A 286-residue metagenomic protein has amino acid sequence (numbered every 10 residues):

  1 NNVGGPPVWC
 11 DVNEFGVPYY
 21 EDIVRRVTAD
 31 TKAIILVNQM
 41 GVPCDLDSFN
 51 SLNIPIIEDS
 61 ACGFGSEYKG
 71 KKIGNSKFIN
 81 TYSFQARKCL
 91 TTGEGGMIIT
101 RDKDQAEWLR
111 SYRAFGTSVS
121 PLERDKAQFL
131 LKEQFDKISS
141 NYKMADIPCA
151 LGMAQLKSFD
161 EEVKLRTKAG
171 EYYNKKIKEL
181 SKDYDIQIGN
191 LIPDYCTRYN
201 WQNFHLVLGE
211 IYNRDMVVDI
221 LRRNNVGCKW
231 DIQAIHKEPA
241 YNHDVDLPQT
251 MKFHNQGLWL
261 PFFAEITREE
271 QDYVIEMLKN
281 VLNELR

Functional and structural regions predicted by a protein language model:
N1-G63, E67: PLP-dependent aminotransferase-like
V8, I56-I57, T81, Q187-G189 (+1 more regions): Structural detector of well-ordered beta-strand residues that form the stable sheet scaffold of enzyme domains
V12, A86, F262: Short, conserved catalytic or interaction motifs in soluble domains
F15, F64, C89, I235-K237: Positions that flank functional sites
Y19-R25, A33-V37, E67, K103-R286: PLP-dependent aminotransferase class I/II
E58-T92, E107, L131-D136: Conserved active-site segment immediately N-terminal to the catalytic lysine that forms the internal aldimine
Y82-S83, G96-D102, M153: Short beta-strand-to-turn element immediately C-terminal to the catalytic PLP-Schiff-base lysine in fold type I
